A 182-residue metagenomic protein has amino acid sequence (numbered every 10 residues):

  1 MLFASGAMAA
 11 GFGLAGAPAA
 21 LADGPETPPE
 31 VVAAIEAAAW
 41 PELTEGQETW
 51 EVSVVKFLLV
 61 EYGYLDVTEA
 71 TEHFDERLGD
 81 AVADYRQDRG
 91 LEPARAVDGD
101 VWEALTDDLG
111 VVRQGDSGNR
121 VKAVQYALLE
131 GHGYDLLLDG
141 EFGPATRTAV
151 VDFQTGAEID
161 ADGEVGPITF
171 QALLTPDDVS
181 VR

Functional and structural regions predicted by a protein language model:
M1-E69, E76, W102-G140, V179-R182: Acidic, Ser/Thr/Pro/Gly-enriched interdomain connector segments
P28, P41, G90, T155-E158: Polar/charged low-complexity regions in secreted precursors and cytosolic/nuclear IDRs
V60-G63, R86, Q154: A short alpha-helix/helix-coil micro-patch that ends at or immediately precedes a cysteine
E72, R95, G140, G163: Acidic, glycine-anchored loop motifs typical of Ca2+
V82-Y85, V150: Conserved hydrophobic/aromatic packing and binding residues within compact polymer-binding modules
Q87-L109: Short, structured interface segments
P144, T148-R182: Extracellularly exposed regions in secreted/surface proteins, prominently low-complexity, repeat-rich
